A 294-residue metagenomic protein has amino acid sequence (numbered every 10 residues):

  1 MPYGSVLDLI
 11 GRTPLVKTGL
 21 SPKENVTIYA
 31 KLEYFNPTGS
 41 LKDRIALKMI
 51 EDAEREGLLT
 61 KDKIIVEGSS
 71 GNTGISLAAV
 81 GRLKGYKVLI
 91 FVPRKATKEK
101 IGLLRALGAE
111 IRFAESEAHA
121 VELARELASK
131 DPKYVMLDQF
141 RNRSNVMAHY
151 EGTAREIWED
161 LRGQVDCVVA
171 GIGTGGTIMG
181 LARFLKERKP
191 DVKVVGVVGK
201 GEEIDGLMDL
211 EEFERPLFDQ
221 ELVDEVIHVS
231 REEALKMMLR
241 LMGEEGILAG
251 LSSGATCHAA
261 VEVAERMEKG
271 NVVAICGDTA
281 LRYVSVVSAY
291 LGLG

Functional and structural regions predicted by a protein language model:
M1-G294: PLP-dependent amino-acid enzyme catalytic core
